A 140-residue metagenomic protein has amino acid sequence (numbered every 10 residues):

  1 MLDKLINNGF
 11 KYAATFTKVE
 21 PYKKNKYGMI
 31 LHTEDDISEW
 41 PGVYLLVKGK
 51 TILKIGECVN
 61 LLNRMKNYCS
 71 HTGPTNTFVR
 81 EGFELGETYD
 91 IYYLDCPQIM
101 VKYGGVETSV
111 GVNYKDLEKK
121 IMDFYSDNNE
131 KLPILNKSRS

Functional and structural regions predicted by a protein language model:
M1-P41, L45-L53, E57-S140: Boundary/linker segments flanking structured domains
